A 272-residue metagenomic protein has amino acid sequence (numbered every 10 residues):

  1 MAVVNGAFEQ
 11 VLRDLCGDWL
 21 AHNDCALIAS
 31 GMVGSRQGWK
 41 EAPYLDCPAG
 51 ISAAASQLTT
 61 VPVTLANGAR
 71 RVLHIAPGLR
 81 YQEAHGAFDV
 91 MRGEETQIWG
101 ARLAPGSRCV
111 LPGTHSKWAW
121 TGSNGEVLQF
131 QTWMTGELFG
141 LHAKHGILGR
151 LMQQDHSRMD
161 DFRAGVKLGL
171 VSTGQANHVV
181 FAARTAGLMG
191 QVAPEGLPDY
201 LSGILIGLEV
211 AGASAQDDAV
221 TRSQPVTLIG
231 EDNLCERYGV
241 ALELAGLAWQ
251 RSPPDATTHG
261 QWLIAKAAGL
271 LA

Functional and structural regions predicted by a protein language model:
M1-C25, G34-Q37, E41, R150-L151: N-terminal phosphate-binding loop and adjacent alpha-helix
V4, G78-G169: Glycine-rich phosphate-binding loop plus the immediately following alpha-helix
D14-A26, V210-R222: Phosphate/pyrophosphate-binding loops at sites that engage ATP/ADP/AMP, CoA/4′-phosphopantetheine, polyphosphate
W19-F88: Short beta-strand-loop/turn "lid" adjacent to the catalytic site in phosphate-handling enzymes
A26-I28, S107-L111, T227-L228: Short glycine-aspartate micro-motif
G169-V210: Adenine-nucleotide phosphate-binding core of ATP-dependent small-molecule kinases
S223-A241: Glycine-rich phosphate-binding loops at beta-strand->alpha-helix junctions
Q250-A272: Glycine-rich phosphate-binding/hydrolytic loop that grips phosphoryl groups
